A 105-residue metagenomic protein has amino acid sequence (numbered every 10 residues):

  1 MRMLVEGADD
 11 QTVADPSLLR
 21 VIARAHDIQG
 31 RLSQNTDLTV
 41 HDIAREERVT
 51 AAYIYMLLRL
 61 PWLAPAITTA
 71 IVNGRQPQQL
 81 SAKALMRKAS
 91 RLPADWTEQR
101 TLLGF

Functional and structural regions predicted by a protein language model:
M1-V5: Charged, low-hydrophobicity low-complexity segments
E6-L32: Short, Lys/Arg-enriched anionic-surface-contact patches
P16-L19, H26, A51-Y55, P65: Non-catalytic, well-ordered alpha-helical scaffold segments
T36: Flexible coil/turn residues that form the inter-helical turn or adjacent wing/linker of helix-turn-helix
T39-E47, I54: Short alpha-helical "recognition helix" segments of helix-turn-helix
R45-V49, R59, V72: Short amphipathic alpha-helical surface patches that mediate protein-protein
L57-I71: Short, solvent-exposed alpha-helical "recognition" segments
A70-F105: Intrinsically disordered, low-complexity basic tails/linkers immediately adjacent to helix-turn-helix/homeobox/MYB/SANT
